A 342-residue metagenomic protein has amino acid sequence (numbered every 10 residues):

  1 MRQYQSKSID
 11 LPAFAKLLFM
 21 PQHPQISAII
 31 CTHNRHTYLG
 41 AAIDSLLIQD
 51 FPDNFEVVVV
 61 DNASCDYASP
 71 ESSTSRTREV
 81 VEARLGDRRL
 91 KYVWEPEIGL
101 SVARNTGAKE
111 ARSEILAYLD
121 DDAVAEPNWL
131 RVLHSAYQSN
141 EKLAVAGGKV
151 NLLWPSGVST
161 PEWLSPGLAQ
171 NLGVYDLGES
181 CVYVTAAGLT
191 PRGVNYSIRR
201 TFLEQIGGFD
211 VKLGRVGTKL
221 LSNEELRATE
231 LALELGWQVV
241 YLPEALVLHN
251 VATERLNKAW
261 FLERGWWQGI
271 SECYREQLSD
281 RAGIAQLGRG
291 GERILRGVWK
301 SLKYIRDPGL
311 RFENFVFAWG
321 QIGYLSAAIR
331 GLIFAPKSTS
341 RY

Functional and structural regions predicted by a protein language model:
R35-I48: Short, well-formed alpha-helical segments that are part of the catalytic scaffolds of diverse glycosyltransferases
L47-V93: Acidic donor-binding segment of Leloir-type glycosyltransferases
E95-A111: Glycine-rich, basic loop-to-helix element that forms the pyrophosphate-binding segment of sugar-nucleotide handling
L116: Short aromatic/hydrophobic "clamp" motif used to bind/position activated sugar donors
N128-E162: Conserved donor NDP-sugar-binding/catalytic core segment of glycosyltransferases
P166-L189: Short, flexible, basic/aromatic active-site loop/helix in glycosyltransferases
G193-I198, F202-I206, L213-A245: A short, conserved alpha-helix in the catalytic core of glycosyltransferases
E263-I270, Q277-Y342: Non-catalytic, C-terminal membrane-associated alpha-helical segments of glycosyltransferases
